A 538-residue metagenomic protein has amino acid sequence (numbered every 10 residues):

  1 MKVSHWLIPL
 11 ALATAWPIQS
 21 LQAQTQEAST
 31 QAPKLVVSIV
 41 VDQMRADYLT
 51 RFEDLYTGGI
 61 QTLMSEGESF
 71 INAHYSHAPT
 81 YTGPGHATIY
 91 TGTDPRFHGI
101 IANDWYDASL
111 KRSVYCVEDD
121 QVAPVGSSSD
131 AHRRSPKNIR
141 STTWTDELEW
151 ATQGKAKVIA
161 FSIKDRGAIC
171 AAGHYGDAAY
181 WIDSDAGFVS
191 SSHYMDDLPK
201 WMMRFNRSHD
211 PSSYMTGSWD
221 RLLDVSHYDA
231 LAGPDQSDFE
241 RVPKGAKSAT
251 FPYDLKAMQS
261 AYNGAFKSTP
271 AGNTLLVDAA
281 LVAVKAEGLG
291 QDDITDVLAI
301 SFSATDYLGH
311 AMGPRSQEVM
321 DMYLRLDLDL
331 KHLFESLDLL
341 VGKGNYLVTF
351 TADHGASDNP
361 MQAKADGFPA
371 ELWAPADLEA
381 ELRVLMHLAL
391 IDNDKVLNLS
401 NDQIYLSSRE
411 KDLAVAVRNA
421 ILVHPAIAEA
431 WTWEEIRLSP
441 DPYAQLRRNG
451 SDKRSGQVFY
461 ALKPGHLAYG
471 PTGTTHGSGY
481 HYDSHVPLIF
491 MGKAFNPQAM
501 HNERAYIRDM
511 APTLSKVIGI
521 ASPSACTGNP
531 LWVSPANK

Functional and structural regions predicted by a protein language model:
Q24-E68: Active-site-proximal N-terminal segment of extracellular/periplasmic enzymes that hydrolyze or transfer
V36, W150, K155-S162, A168-A171 (+2 more regions): Active-site regions of oxyanion-processing enzymes, predominantly non-cytosolic
T50-F97, K157-F161: Short, structured active-site-proximal loop/turn typified by the sulfatase FGly-forming signature C/S-X-P-X-R
T62, S141-W150, N401-W431, K493 (+2 more regions): Non-catalytic, well-ordered alpha-helical segments in soluble enzyme domains
Y81, N103-R133, S141, D146 (+9 more regions): Secreted, luminal/periplasmic, and some membrane-associated catalytic domains that remodel anionic oxygen-ester
I169-A178, Y253-G264, S268, Q291-L326 (+1 more regions): Active-site His/acidic residue clusters
P211-V282: Long, low-complexity, polar/charged, intrinsically disordered or flexibly structured peripheral segments
F266-D292, T305-Y346, L514: A long, amphipathic alpha-helix that forms part of the scaffold/cap immediately adjacent to metal-dependent active
